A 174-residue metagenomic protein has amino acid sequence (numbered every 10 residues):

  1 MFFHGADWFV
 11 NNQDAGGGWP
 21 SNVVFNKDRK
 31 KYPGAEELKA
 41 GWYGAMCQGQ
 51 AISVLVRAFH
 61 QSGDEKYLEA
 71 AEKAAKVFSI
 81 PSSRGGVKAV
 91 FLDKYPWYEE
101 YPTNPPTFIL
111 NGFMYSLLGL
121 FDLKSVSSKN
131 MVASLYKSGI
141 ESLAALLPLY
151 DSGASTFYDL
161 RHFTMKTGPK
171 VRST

Functional and structural regions predicted by a protein language model:
M1, Y43-F59, T107-K124, G168-T174: Well-ordered alpha-helical segments within folded domains of soluble proteins
F2-P20, L68-F91, M131-T156: Long, well-ordered core segments of solenoidal/helical folds
G18-Y43, K88-N111, S152-T174: Carbohydrate-binding/catalytic loop surfaces
P20-F78: Hydrophobic alpha-helical segments and helix pairs
E100-L143, P148, S152: Flexible, glycine-rich surface segments
